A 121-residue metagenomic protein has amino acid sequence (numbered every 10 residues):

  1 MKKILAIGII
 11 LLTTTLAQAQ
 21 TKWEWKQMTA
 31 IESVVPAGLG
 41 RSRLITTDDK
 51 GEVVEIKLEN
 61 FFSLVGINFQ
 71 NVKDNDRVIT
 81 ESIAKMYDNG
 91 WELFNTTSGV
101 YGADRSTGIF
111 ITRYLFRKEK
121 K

Functional and structural regions predicted by a protein language model:
I4, G8, T13, Q18-K121: Terminus-proximal functional modules
